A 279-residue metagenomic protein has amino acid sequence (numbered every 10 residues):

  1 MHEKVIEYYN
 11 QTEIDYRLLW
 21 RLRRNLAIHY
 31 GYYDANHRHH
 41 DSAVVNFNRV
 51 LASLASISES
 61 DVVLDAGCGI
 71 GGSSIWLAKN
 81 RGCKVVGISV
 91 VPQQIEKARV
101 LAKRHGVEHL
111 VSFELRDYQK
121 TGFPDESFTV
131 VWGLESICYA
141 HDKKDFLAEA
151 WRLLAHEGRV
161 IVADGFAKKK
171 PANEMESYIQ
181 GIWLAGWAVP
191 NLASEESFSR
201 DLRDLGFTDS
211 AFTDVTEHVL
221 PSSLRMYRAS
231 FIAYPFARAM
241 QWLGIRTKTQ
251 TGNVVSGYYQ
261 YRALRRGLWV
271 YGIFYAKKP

Functional and structural regions predicted by a protein language model:
M1-L19: N-terminal auxiliary segments of SAM/dcSAM-dependent transferases
A27-Y30, R38-E59: Conserved alpha-helix/loop element of class I SAM-dependent methyltransferases that forms part of the SAM/SAH-binding
V62-L64, I70, S74-K120: Class I SAM-dependent methyltransferase SAM/SAH-binding core
Q119-V130: A short acidic, Gly/Pro-enriched loop at the edge of an enzyme's catalytic core that lines a small-molecule cofactor
K144-R159: A short glycine-rich, Lys/Arg-flanked "PGG" loop and its adjoining helix->strand segment in the class I
F166-V189, L202: Short, glycine-/aromatic-enriched active-site segment of Class I SAM-dependent methyltransferases
P190-G206: Short alpha-helix
A211-P279: Conserved Class I S-adenosyl-L-methionine
